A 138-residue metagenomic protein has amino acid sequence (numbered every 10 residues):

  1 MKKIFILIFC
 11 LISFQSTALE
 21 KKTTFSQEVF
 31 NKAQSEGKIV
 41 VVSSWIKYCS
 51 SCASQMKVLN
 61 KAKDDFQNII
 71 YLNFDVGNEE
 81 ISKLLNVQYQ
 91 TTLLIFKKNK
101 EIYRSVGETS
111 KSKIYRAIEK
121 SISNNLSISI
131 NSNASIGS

Functional and structural regions predicted by a protein language model:
I4-S13: Sec-dependent N-terminal signal peptides
C10, T17-E36, E119-S138: N-terminal leader/targeting and pre-domain segments
S35-K47: Short active-site neighborhood of thiol/selenol oxidoreductases, capturing the structured segment around
S44, Q67-E80: Thiol-based oxidoreductase modules, predominantly thioredoxin-like and allied folds used for disulfide exchange
I46-S50, G77-E80, T92, E101 (+1 more regions): Solvent-exposed loop/turn segments at secondary-structure junctions within structured extracellular/periplasmic domains
S51-D65: Typically the conserved alpha-helix immediately C-terminal to a functionally engaged Cys/Sec in thioredoxin-like
L85-L94: Structural micro-motif
K97-S135: Non-catalytic, surface beta->alpha helical segment in thiol-disulfide oxidoreductase systems
